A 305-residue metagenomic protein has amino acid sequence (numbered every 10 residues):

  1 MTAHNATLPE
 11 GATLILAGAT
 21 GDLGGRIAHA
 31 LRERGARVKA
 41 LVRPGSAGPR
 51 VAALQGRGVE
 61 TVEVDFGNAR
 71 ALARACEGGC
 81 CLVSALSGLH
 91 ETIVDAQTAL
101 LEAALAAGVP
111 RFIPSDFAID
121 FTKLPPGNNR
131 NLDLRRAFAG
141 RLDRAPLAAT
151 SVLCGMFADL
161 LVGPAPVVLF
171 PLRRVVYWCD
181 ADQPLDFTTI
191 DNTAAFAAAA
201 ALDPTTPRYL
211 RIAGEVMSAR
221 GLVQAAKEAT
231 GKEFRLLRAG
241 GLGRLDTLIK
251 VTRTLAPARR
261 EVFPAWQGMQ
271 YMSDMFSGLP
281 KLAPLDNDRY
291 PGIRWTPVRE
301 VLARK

Functional and structural regions predicted by a protein language model:
T2, A283-K305: Amphipathic terminal alpha-helices
T2-A53, R57, T61, G67-R70 (+8 more regions): Oxidoreductase cofactor-interface core, primarily capturing Rossmann-like NAD(P)-dependent enzymes
G79: An anion/phosphate-binding loop that grips the pyrophosphate of nucleotide cofactors and donors
L82: Hydrophobic acceptor-binding patch used for acceptor engagement in glycosyltransferases
E91-T98: Glycine-rich anion/phosphate-binding loops
Q97, R135, M269-M272: A general structural signal for well-ordered alpha-helical segments in protein cores
A265-L279: Short glycine/proline-rich, acidic loop/turn segments that cap or connect secondary-structure elements
